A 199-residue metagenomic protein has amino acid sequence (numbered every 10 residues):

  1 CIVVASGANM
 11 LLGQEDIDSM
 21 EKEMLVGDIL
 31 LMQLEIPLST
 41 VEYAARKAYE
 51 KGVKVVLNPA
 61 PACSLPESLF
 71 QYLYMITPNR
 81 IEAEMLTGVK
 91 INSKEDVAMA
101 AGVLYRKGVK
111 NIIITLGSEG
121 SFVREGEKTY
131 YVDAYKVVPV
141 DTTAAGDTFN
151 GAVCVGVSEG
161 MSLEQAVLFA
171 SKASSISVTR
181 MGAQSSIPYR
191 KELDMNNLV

Functional and structural regions predicted by a protein language model:
C1-M75, R80-T129, L198: Ribokinase/PfkB-type carbohydrate-kinase core domain
C63-L69, K94-V199: Conserved phosphate-binding/catalytic region of the ribokinase-like
